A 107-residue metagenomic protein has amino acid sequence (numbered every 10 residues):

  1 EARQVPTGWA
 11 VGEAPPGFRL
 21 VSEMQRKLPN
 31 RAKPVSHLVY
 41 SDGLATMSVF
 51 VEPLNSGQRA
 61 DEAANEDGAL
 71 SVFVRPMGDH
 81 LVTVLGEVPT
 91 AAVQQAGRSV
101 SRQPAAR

Functional and structural regions predicted by a protein language model:
E1-H80, V88-Q95: Short, solvent-exposed recognition patches
P89-R107: C-terminal partner/receptor-binding element of secreted or periplasmic proteins
